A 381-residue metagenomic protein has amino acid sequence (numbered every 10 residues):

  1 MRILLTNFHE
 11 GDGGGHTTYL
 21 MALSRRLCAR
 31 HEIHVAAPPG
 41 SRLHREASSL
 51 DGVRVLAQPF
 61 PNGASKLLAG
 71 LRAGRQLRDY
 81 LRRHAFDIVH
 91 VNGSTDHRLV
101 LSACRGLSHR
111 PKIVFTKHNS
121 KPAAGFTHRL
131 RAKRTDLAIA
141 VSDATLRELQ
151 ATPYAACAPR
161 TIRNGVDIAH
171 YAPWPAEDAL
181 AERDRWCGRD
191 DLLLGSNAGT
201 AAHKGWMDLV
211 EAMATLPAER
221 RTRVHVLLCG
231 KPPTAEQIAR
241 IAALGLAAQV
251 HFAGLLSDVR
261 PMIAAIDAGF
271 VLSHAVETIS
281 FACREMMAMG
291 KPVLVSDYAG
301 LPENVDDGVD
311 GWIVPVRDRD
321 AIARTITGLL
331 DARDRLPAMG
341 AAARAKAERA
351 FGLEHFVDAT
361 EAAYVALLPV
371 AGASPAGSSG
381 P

Functional and structural regions predicted by a protein language model:
L5-G14, T18-Y19, R26-A69, A158-P159 (+1 more regions): N-terminal strand-loop element at the rim of the active site of nucleotide-sugar-dependent glycosyltransferases
G14-R25, L192, S196-T215, E277 (+2 more regions): A conserved mid-protein helix/loop that constitutes part of the nucleotide-sugar donor-binding site
R42-S49, H225-A247, R335: Short, structured helix-loop element that forms part of the nucleotide-activated donor/catalytic region
S108-D143, Y154: A conserved, positively charged/aromatic
A172-C187, A359: A short helix/loop element that forms part of the nucleotide-sugar donor recognition site in Leloir-type
G230, A247-L256, M262, W312-I313: Active-site donor-binding acidic/aromatic loop of nucleotide-activated sugar and phosphosugar transferases involved
P292-V295, V305: Short hydrophobic beta-strand element within catalytic cores of glycosyltransferases and related nucleotide-activated
D307-G308, W312-R319, G328-D334: Conserved acidic donor-binding segment of nucleotide-sugar-dependent glycosyltransferases
